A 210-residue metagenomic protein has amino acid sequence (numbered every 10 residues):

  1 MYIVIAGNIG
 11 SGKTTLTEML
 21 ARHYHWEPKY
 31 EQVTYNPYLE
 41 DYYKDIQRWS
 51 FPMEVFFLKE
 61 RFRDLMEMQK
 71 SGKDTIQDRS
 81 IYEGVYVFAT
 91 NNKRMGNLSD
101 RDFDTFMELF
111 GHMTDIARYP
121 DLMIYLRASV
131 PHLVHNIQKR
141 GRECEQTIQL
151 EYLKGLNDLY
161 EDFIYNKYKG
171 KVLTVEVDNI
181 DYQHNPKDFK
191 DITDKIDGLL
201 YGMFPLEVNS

Functional and structural regions predicted by a protein language model:
I5: Hydrophobic anchor at the beta1->P-loop junction of P-loop NTPases
N8: P-loop (Walker A) phosphate-binding loop of NTP-binding proteins
K13: Conserved lysine of the Walker
L16-T17: Post-Walker A alpha-helix
R22-E60: Conserved substrate/cofactor phosphate-moiety recognition/catalytic segment in nucleotide-dependent phosphotransferases
W49, M53-R118: Glycine-rich phosphate-binding loop used to anchor ATP phosphates in small-molecule kinases, encompassing both
V87-D158: A glycine- and Lys/Arg-enriched "phosphate-lid" helix/loop adjacent to the NTP-binding pocket of small-molecule kinases
V134-S210: NTP-dependent small-molecule kinase module
